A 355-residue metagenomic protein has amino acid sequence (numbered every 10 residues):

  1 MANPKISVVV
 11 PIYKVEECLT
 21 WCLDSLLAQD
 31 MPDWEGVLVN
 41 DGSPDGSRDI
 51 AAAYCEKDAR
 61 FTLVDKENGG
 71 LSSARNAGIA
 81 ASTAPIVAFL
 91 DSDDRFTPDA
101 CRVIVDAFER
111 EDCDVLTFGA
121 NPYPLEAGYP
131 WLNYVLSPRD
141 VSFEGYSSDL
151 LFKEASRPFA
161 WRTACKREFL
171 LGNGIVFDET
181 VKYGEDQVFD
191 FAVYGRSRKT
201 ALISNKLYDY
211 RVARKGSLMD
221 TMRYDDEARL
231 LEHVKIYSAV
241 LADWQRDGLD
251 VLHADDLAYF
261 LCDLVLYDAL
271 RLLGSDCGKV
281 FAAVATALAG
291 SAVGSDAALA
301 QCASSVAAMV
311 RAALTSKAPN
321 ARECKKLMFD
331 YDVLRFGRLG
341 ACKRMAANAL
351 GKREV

Functional and structural regions predicted by a protein language model:
P4-S7, E35, V188: Cell-envelope/extracellular polymer assembly enzymes that use nucleotide-activated donors
K14-A28: Short, well-formed alpha-helical segments that are part of the catalytic scaffolds of diverse glycosyltransferases
E17-T20, D45-A53, R95, D99: Acidic helix N-cap motif at the loop->helix transition within catalytic regions of sugar-transfer enzymes
S25, P32, N40-D49, E67: A conserved acidic beta->alpha catalytic loop
K66-S82: Glycine-rich, basic loop-to-helix element that forms the pyrophosphate-binding segment of sugar-nucleotide handling
L71, S92-A228, V234, G248 (+1 more regions): Donor-binding/catalytic cores of nucleotide-activated saccharide and glycerol-phosphate transferases/polymerases
V87: Short aromatic/hydrophobic "clamp" motif used to bind/position activated sugar donors
G274-V355: Membrane-interface aromatic/basic loop that binds lipid-linked glycans or pyrophosphate carriers, typified by
